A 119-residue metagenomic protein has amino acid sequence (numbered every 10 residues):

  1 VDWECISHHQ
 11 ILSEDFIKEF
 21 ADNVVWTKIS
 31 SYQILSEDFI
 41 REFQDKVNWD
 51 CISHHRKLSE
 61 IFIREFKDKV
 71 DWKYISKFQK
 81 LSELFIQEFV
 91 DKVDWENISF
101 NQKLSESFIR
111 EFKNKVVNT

Functional and structural regions predicted by a protein language model:
V1-T119: Alpha-helical scaffold segments
